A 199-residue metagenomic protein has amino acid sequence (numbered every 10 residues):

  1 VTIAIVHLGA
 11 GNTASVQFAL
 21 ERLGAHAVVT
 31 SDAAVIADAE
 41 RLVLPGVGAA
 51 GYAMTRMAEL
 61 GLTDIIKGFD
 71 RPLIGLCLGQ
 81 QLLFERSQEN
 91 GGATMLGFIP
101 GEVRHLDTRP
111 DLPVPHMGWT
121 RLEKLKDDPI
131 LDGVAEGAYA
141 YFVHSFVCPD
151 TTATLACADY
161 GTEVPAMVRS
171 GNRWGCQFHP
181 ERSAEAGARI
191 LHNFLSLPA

Functional and structural regions predicted by a protein language model:
V1-A4: Extreme N-terminal starter segment of soluble prokaryotic enzymes
G11: Conserved Rossmann-like nucleotide-cofactor binding loop
A27-D38: Short acidic low-complexity segments
V35-I36, I65, M167: Structural alpha-helical scaffold elements that stabilize or flank donor/cofactor-binding regions in carbohydrate
I36-G46: Short acidic/histidine-rich motifs immediately flanking catalytic phosphotransfer sites in two-component signaling
G48-M117: Cysteine-nucleophile active-site neighborhood
E102-A199: Amide-donor transfer/coupling interface in amidating biosynthetic enzymes
